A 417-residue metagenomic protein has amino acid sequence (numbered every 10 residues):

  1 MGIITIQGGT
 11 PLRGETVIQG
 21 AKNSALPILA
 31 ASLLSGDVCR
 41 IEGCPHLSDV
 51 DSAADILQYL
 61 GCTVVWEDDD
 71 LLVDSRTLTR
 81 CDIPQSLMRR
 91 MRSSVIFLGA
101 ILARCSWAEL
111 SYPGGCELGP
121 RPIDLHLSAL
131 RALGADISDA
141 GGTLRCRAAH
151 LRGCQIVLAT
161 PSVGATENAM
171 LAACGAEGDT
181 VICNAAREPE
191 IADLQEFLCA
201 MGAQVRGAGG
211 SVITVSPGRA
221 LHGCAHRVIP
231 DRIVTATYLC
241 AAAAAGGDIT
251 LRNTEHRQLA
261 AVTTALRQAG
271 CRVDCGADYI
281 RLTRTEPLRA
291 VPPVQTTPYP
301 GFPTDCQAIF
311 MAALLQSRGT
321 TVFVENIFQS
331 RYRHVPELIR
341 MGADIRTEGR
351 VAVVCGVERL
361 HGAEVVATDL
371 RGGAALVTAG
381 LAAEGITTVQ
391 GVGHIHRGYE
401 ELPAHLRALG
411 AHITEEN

Functional and structural regions predicted by a protein language model:
M1-N417: Short, structured segments at the rim of ligand-binding sites
